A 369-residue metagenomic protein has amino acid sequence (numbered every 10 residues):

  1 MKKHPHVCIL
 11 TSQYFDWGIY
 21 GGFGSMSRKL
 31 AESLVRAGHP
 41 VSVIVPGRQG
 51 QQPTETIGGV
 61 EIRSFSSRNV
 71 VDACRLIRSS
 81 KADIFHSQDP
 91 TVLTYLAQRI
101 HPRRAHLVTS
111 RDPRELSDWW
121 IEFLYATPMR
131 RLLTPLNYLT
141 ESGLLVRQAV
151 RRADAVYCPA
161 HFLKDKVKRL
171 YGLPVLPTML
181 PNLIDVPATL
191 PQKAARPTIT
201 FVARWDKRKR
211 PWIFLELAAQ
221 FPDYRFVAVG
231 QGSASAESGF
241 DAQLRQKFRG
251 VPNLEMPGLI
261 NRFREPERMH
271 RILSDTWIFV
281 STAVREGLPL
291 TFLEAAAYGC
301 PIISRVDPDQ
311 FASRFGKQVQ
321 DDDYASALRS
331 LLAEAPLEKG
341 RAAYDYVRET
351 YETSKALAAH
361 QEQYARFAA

Functional and structural regions predicted by a protein language model:
S25, K29, D206-Q220: A conserved mid-protein helix/loop that constitutes part of the nucleotide-sugar donor-binding site
S87-V92, S110-R111: Short His-centered aromatic/hydrophobic patch
R114, M129-V156: Membrane-proximal helix-turn-helix segments that form the acceptor-binding/catalytic region of lipid-linked
D241-F263: Nucleotide-activated donor-binding/catalytic signature segment of Leloir-type glycosyltransferases, i.e., the conserved
V284: Aromatic "clamp/platform" in nucleotide-sugar-dependent glycosyltransferases that forms part of the donor/acceptor
F292, P301-S304: Short hydrophobic beta-strand element within catalytic cores of glycosyltransferases and related nucleotide-activated
V306, F311-S330: Change "using UDP/GDP/dTDP sugars" to "using nucleotide sugars
A335-R366: A charged, aromatic-enriched C-terminal amphipathic alpha-helix characteristic of glycosyltransferases across folds
